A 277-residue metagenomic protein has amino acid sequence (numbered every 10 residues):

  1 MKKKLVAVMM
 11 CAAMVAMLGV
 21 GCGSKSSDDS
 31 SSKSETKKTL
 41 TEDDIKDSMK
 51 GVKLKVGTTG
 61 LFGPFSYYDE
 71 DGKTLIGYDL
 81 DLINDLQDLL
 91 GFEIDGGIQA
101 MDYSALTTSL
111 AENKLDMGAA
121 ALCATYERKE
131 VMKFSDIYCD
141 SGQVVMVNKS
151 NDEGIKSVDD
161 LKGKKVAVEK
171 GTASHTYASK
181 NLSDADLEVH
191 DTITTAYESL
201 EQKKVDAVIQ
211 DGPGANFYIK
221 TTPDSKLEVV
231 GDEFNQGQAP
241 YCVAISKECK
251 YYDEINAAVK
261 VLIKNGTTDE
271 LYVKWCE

Functional and structural regions predicted by a protein language model:
M17-G21: C-terminal motif of bacterial Sec signal peptides marking the signal peptidase cleavage site
S24-S27, S31-K46, K50-G51, E93 (+4 more regions): Ligand-binding clefts/hinges and TM-proximal coupling segments of bilobed small-molecule sensing domains
E35-A121: Extracytoplasmic small-molecule ligand-binding "clamshell" domains of the periplasmic binding protein/Venus flytrap
L54-T58, I76, V158-G171: Short loop->beta-strand "edge-of-pocket" segments that line small-molecule binding or catalytic clefts across diverse
G60, C139-K149, G212, N216-K260 (+1 more regions): Periplasmic-binding protein-like
L80, N84, D95-D160, E233-F234: Acidic, polar ligand-binding/catalytic clefts
L80-L89, K149, K165, K170-T172 (+1 more regions): Extended ligand-binding regions for polar small-molecule ligands
A105, A121-V131, Y177-K180, E201-Q202 (+1 more regions): A ligand-binding cleft/hinge motif common to bilobed small-molecule-binding domains
